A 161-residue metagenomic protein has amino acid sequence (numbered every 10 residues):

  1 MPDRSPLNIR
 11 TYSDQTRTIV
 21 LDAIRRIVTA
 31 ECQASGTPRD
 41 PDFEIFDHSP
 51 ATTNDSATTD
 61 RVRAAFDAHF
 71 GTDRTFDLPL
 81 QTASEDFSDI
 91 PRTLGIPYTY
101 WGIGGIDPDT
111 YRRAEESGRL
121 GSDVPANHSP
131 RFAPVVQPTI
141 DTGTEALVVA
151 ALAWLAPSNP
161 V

Functional and structural regions predicted by a protein language model:
M1-V161: Metal-dependent amide/peptide-bond hydrolase catalytic core, centered on the "pita-bread" metallohydrolase fold
